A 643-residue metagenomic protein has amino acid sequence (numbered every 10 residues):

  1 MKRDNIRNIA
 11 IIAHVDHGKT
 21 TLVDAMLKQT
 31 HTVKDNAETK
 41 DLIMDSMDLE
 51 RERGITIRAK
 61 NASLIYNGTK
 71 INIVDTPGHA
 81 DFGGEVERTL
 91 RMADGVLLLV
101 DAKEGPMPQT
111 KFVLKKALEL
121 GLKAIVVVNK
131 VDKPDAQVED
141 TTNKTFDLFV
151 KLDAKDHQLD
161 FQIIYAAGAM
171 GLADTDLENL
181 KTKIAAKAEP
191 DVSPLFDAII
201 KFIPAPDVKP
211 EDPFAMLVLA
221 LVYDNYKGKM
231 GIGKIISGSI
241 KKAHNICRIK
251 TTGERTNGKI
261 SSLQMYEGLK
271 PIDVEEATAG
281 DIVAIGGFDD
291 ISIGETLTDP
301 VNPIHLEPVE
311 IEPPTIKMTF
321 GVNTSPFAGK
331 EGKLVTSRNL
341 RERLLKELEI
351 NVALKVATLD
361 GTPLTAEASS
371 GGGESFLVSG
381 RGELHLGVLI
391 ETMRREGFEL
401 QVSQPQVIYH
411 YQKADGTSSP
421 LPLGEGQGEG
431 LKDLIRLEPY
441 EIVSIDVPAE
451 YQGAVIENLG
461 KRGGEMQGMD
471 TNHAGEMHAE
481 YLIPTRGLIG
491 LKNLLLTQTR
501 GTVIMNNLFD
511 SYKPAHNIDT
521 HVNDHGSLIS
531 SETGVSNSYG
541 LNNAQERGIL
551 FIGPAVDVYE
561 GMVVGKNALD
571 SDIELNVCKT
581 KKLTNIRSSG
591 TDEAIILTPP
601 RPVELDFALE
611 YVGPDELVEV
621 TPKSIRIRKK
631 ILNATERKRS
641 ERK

Functional and structural regions predicted by a protein language model:
M1-T365, S370-P422, K432-K643: Structural and coupling elements of P-loop NTPases
